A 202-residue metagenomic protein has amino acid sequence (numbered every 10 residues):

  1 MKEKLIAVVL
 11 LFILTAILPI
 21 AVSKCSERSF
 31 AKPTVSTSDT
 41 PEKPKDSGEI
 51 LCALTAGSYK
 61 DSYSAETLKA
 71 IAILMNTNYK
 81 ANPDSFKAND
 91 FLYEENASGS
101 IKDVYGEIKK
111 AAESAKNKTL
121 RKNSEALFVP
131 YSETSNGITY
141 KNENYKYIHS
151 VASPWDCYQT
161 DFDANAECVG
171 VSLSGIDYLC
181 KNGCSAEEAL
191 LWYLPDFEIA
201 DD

Functional and structural regions predicted by a protein language model:
M1-D202: Conserved, single-site charged/polar hotspot
